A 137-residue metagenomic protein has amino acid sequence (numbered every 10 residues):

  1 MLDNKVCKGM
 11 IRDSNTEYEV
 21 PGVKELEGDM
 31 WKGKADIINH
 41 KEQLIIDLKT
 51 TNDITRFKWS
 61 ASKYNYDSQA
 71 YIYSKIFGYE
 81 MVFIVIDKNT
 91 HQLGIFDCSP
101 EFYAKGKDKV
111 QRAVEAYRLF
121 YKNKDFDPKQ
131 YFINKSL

Functional and structural regions predicted by a protein language model:
M1-K34, Q130-L137: Metal-dependent nuclease catalytic cores that hydrolyze phosphodiester bonds in DNA/RNA, characterized by
E17, N65, N89: Electrostatic, structured charged patches in enzyme active sites and in nucleic-acid/phosphate-binding
V23, T51-D53, K88-T90: Short, solvent-exposed loop/turn segments at secondary-structure junctions
G28-K32, N39-Q43, Y79, T90-H91: Coil-to-beta-strand transition motifs
D29-M30, Y64-Y66: Short, glycine/acidic-rich beta->alpha junctions
G33-F57, Y73: Conserved catalytic cores of phosphodiester-cleaving nucleases, focusing on short active-site segments
W59-S62, I72-L137: Metal-dependent nuclease catalytic regions and adjoining charged, substrate-binding loops involved in nucleic-acid end
